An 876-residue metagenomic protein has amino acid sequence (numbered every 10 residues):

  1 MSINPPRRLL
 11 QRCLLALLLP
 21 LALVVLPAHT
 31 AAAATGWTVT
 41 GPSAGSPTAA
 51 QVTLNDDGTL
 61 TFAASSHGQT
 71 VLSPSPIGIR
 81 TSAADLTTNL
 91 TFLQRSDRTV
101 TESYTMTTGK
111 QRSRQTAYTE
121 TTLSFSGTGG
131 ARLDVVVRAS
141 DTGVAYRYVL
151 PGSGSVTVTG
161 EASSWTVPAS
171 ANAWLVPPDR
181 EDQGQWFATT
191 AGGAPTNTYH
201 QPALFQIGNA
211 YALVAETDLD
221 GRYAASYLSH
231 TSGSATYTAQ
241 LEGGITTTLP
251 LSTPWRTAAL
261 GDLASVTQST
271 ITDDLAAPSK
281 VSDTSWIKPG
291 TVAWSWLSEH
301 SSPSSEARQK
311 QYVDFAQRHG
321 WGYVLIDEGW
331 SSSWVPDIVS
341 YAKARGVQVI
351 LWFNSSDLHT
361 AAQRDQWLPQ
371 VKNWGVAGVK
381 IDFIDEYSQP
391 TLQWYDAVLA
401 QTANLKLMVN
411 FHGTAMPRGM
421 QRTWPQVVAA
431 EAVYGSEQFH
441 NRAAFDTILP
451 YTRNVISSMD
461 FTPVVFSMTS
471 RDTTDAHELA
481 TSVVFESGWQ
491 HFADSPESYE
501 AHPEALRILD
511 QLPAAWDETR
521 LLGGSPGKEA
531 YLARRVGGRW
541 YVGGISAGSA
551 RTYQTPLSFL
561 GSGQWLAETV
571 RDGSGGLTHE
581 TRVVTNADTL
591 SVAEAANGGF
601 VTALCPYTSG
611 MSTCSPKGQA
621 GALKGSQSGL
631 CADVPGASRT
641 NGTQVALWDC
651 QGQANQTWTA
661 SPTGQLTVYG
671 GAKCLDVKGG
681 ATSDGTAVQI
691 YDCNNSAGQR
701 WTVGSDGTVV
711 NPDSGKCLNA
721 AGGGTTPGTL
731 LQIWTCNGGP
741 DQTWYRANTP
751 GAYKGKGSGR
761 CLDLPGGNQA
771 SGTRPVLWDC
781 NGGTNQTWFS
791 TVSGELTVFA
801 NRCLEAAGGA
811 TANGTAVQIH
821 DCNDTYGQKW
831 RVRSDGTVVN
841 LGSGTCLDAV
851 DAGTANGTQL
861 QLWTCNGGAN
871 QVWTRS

Functional and structural regions predicted by a protein language model:
M1-A33: Secretory targeting and sorting signals
A34-L275, L577: N-terminal accessory beta-strand-rich subdomains and adjacent acidic, glycine-rich linkers that precede catalytic cores
L123, E497-Y541, G573-T581: Glycan-recognition and catalytic regions of carbohydrate-active enzymes
L251-Y323: An acidic-aromatic substrate-binding cleft motif
G329-T474: Aromatic- and carboxylate-enriched substrate-binding clefts and catalytic-loop regions of carbohydrate-active enzymes
S525-G563, F600-A603: Carbohydrate-binding surface patches
V583-C614: C-terminal beta-strand-rich structural cap/linker in extracellular carbohydrate-active enzymes
C614-N641, A654-T682, A697-T725, P740-Q769 (+3 more regions): Extracellular glycan-recognition/adhesion modules and their associated mucin-like linkers
